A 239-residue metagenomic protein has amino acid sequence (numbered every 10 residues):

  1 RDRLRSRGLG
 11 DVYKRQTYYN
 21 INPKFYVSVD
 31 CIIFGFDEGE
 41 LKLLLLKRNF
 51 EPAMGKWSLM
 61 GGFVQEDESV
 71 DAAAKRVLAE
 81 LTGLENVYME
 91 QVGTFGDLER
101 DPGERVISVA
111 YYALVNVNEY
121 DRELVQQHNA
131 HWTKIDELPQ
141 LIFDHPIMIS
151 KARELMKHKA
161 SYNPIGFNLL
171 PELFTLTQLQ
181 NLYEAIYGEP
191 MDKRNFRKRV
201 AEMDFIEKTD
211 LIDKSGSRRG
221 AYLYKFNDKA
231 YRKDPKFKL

Functional and structural regions predicted by a protein language model:
R1-Y13: Single conserved hydrophobic/aromatic residue that forms the stacking wall/gate of nucleotide- or nucleobase-binding
Q16, F36, L43-L44, D71-K75 (+3 more regions): Core subunits and conserved enzymes of cellular information-processing and envelope-translocation systems across
Y18-W57: N-terminal strand-loop-strand
F25-V27, A72-K75, L81-D121, E137 (+2 more regions): Active-site segment of metal-dependent pyrophosphate-handling enzymes, primarily the Nudix hydrolase catalytic core
L44, P52, W57-V70, A74-K75 (+1 more regions): Active-site-proximal cofactor/substrate-binding loop regions of enzyme domains
Y112, R122-M156, A160, L169-T177 (+2 more regions): NUDIX/MutT-family hydrolases
N181-P190: Short helix-coil junctions and helix-kink-helix linkers
D210-L239: Long, intrinsically disordered, low-complexity Ser/Thr/Pro-rich regulatory/activation regions of nuclear proteins
